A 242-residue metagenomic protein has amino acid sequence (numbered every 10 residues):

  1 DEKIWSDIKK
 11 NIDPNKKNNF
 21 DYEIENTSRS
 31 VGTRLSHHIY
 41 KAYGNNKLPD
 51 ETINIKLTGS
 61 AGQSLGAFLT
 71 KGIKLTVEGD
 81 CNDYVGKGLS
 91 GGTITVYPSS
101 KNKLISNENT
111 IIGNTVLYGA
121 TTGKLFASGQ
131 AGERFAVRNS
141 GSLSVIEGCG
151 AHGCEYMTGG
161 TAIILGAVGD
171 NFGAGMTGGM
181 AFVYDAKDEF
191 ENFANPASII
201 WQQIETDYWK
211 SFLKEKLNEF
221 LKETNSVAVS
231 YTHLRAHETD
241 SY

Functional and structural regions predicted by a protein language model:
D1-N82, G91-T95: Terminal or standalone catalytic/regulatory effector modules within metabolic enzymes and repeat proteins
Y43-N45, Q63-L69, C81-L89, I112-L117 (+3 more regions): Short, T/G/N/S-enriched strand-turn elements that build extracellular solenoid repeat scaffolds
N45-N54, E191, E223-Y231: Flexible, glycine/charged-enriched surface loops at secondary-structure junctions
T52-N54, G72-K74, G91-T93, T122-K124 (+4 more regions): Detector for repetitive beta-architecture
T58, F68, T76-D80, K87-G88 (+6 more regions): Feature marks extracellular polysaccharide-active and adherence modules
G92-V116: Acidic/polar low-complexity surface segments
V183-T206: Terminal amphipathic helices with adjacent charged low-complexity linkers/tails
T232-T239: Conserved small/polar residues in nucleotide/adenosyl-binding loops
